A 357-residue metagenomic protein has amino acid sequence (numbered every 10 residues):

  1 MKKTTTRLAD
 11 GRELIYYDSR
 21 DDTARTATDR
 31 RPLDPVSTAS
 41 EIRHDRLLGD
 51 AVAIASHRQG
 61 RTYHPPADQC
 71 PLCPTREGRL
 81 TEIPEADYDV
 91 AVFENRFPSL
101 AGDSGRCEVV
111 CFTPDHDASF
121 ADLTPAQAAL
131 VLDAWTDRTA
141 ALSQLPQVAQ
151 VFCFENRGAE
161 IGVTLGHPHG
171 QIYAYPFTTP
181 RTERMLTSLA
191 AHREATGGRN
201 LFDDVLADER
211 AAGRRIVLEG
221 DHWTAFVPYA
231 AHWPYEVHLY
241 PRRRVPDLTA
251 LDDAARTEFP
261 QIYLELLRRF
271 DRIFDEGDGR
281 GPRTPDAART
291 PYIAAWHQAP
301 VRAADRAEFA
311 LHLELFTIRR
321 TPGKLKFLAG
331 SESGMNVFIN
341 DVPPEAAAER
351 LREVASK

Functional and structural regions predicted by a protein language model:
M1-H167, Y173-P246, L251-A254, L267-R268 (+3 more regions): Active-site microenvironments that recognize anionic phosphate/pyrophosphate groups
Q261, E265: Acidic, glycine-rich loop-and-strand cores that form catalytic or ligand-binding grooves in diverse globular domains
D271-I273, G277: Substrate-recognition/cap regions that form aromatic- and gly/pro-loop-enriched pockets for small-molecule ligands
